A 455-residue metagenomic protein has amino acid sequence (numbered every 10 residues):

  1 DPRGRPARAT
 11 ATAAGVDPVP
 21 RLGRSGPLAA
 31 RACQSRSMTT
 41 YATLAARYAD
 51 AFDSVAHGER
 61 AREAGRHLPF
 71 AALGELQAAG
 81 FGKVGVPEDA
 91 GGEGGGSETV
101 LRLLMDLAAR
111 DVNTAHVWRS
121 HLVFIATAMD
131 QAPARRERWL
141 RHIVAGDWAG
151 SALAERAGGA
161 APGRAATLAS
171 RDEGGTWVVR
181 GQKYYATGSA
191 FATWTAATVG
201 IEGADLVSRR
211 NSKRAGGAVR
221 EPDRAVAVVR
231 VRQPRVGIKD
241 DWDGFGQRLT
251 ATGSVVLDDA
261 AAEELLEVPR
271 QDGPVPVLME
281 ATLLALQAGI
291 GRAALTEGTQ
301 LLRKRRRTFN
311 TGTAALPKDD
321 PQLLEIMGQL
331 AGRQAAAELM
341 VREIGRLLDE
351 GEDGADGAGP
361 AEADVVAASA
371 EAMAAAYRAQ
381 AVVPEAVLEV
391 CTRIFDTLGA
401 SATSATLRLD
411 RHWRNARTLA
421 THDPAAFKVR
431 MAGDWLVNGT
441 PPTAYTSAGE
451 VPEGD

Functional and structural regions predicted by a protein language model:
D1-A32: Compositionally biased, low-complexity flexible segments
R62-R66, E297-G332, R346-E371: Glycine-rich cofactor-pocket loops
F70-A78, K83-T187, R210: Glycine-rich flavin
Y185-V236: A short core secondary-structure module
R232-A260, P269-D272: Flexible, small-/acidic-enriched active-site or ligand-binding loops
D258-E280, T296-D319: A glycine-rich, basic-preceded beta-loop-alpha segment at the flavin cofactor/substrate interface of flavin-utilizing
E371-A402: Charged, glycine-rich active-site and insertion segments that engage polyanionic ligands
D396-D455: Glycine-rich phosphate/cofactor-binding loops in nucleotide/flavin-utilizing enzymes
